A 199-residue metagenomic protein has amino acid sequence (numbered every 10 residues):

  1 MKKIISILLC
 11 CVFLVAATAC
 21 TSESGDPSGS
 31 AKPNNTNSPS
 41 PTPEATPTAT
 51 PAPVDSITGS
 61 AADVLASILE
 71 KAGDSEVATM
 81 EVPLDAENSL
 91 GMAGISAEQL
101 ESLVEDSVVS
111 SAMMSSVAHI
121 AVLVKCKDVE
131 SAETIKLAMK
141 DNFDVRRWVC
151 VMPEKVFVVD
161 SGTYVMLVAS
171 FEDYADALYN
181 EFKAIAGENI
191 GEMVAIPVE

Functional and structural regions predicted by a protein language model:
M1-L9: Positively charged n-region of N-terminal signal peptides that target proteins for export
V15-A19: C-terminal motif of bacterial Sec signal peptides marking the signal peptidase cleavage site
T21-S24: Bacterial signal peptide processing site
S30-A52: Ser/Thr-rich, Proline-interspersed low-complexity disordered segments
T50-M114, S131-F143: Surface-exposed, low-hydrophobicity interaction/linker segments
M113, K125, C150-V194: A short, solvent-exposed beta-edge/loop patch
A118-D128: A short acidic-to-branched-hydrophobic micro-motif
K136-F157: An anionic, turn-rich surface loop/hairpin at beta-sheet edges that serves as a generic interaction/coordination patch
